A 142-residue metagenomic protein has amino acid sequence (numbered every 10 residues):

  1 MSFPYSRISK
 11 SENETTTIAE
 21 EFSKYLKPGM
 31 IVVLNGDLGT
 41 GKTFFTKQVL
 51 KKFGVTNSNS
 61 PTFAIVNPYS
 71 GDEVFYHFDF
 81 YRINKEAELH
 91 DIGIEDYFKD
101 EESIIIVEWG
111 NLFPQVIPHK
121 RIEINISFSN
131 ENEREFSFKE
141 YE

Functional and structural regions predicted by a protein language model:
M1-E21: N-terminal pre-Walker A segment at the start of P-loop NTPase domains
F3-Y5, K85, E95-E142: Short phosphate-coordinating micro-motif centered on Lys-Gly-acidic
S23-G29: Phosphate-binding P-loop
I31-V33: Short hydrophobic/aromatic beta-strand immediately N-terminal to the Walker A/P-loop
N35-D37: P-loop (Walker A) phosphate-binding loop of NTP-binding proteins
K42: Conserved lysine of the Walker
V55-S70: Short beta-strand-centered segment that lines the nucleotide-binding/catalytic pocket of NTP-utilizing
